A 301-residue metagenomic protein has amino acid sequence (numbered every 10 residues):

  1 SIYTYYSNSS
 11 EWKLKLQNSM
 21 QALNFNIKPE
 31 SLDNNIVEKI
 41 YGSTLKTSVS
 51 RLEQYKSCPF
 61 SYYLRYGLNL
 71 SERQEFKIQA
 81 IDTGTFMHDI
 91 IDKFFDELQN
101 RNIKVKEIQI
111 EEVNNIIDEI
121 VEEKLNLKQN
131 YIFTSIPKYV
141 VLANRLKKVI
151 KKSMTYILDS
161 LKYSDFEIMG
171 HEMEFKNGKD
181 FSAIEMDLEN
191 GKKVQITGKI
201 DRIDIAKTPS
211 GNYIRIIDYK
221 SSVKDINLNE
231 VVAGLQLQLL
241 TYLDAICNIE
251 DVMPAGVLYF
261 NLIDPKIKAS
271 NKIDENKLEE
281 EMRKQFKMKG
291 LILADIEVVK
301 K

Functional and structural regions predicted by a protein language model:
S1-K301: Structural signature of nuclease core domains in nucleic-acid processing machines
